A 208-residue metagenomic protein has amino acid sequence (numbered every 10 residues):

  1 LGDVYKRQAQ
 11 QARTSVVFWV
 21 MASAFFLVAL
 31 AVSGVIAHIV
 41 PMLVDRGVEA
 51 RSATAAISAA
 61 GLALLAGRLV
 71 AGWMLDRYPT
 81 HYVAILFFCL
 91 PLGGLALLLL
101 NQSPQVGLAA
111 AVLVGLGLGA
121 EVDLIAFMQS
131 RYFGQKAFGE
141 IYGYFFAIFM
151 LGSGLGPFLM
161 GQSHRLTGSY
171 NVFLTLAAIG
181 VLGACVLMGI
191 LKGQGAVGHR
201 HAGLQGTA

Functional and structural regions predicted by a protein language model:
L1-Y5: Short, small-residue-biased leader/transition segments that mark boundaries at the very start of proteins
R13-W73, G156: Extracytoplasmic gate region of multi-pass secondary transporters
L43-V44, M74-L75, L159-G168: Interfacial helix-cap and linker-helix signal at transmembrane-aqueous boundaries of multi-pass secondary transporters
Y82-A96: Structural signature of the two symmetry-related core transmembrane helices
Q105-L113: Paired small-residue
A120-F133: Intracellular juxtamembrane helix-capping segments at the cytosolic ends of symmetry-related transmembrane helices
S130-G139, G168: Paired intracellular helix-loop junctions of major facilitator superfamily
V172-I190: Symmetry-related core transmembrane helices of the 12-TM Major Facilitator Superfamily/SLC fold
